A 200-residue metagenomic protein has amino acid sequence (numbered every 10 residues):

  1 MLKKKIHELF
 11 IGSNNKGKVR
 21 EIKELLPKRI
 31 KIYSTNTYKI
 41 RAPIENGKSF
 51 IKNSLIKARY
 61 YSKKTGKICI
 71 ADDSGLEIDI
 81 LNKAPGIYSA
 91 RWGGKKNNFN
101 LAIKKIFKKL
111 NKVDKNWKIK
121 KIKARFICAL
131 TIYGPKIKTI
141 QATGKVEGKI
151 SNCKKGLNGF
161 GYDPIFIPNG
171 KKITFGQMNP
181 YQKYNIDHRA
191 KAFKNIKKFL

Functional and structural regions predicted by a protein language model:
L2-G12, K16-L200: Anionic-ligand binding patches
